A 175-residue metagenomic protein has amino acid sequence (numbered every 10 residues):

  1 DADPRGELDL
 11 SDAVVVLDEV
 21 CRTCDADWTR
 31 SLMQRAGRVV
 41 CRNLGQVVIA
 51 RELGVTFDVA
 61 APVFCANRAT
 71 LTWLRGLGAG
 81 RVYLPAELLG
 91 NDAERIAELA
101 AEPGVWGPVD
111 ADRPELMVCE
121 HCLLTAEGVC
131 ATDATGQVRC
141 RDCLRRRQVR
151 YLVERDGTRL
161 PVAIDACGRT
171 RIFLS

Functional and structural regions predicted by a protein language model:
D1-S175: Active-site pocket-lining/capping segments in soluble small-molecule metabolic enzymes
